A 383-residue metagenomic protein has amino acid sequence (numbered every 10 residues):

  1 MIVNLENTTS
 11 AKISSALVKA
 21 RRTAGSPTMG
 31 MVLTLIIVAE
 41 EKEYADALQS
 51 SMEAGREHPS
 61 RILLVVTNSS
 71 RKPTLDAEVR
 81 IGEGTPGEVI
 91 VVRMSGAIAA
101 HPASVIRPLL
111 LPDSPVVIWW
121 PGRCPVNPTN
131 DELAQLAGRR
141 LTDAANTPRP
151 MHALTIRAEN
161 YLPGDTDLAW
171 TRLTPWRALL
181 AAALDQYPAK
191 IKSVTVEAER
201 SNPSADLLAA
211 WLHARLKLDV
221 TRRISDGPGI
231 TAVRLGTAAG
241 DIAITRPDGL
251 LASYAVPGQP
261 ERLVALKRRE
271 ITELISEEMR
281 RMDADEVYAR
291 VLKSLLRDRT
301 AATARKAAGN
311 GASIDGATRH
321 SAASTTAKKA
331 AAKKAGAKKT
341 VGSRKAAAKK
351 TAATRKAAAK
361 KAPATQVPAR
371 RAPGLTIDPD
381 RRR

Functional and structural regions predicted by a protein language model:
M1-I118: An N-terminal, globular interaction/scaffold subdomain
M1-M29, P73, D167-L184, R280-G311: Short N-terminal or domain-adjacent regulatory/targeting segments
R61-S70, W119-P121, A144-T147, D219-I230: A generic structural motif
E83, L162-T171, Y187, R262-K267: Extended, compositionally simple fibrous regions characteristic of intermediate-filament-like scaffolds
E88, R93-A181: Internal, hydrophobic cores of structured domains that mediate oligomerization or house catalytic pockets within large
D167-R222, A232: ATP/pyrophosphate-binding catalytic subdomain of soluble kinases
L216, G229-T231, A238-G316: Long, compositionally biased intrinsically disordered terminal regions
K306-N310, I314-R383: Intrinsically disordered, polybasic Lys/Arg-rich low-complexity tracts
